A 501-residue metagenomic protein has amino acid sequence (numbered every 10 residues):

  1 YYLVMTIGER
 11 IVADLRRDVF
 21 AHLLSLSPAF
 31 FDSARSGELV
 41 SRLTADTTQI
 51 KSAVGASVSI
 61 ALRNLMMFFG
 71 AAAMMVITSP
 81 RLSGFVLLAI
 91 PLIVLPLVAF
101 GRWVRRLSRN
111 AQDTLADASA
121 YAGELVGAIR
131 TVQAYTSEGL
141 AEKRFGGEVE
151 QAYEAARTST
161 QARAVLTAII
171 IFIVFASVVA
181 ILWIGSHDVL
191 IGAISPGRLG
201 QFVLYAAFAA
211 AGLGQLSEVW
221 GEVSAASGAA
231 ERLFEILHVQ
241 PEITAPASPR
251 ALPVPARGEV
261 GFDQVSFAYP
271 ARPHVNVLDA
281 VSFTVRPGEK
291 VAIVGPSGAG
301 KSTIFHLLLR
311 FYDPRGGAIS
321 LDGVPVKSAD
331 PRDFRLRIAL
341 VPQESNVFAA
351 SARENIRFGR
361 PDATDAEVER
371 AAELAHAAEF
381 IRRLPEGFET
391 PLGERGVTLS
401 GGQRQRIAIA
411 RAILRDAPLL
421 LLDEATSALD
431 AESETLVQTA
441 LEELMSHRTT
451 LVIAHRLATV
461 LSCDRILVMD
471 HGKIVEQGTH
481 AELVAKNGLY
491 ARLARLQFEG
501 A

Functional and structural regions predicted by a protein language model:
Y1-A13, A21, S25, D32 (+4 more regions): Transmembrane-helix motif of ABC transporter permease domains
Y2, F68, A72, V76 (+2 more regions): Membrane-embedded alpha-helical segments of multi-pass transporters/permeases
Y2-T6, R10, D14, I77 (+2 more regions): Cytoplasmic juxtamembrane "membrane-exit" helices immediately C-terminal to transmembrane segments
E9, R17-S41, A45-T47, A120-R144 (+4 more regions): Short intracellular "coupling" helices and adjacent cytoplasmic loop segments at the cytosolic face of multi-pass
P28-A29, A45-V54, V58, L62 (+7 more regions): An intracellular "coupling" helix at the cytosolic face of ABC transporter transmembrane type-1 domains
M74-P91, T158-E231, I236-L237: Helix-loop-helix
P253-A501: ABC-type nucleotide-binding domain
